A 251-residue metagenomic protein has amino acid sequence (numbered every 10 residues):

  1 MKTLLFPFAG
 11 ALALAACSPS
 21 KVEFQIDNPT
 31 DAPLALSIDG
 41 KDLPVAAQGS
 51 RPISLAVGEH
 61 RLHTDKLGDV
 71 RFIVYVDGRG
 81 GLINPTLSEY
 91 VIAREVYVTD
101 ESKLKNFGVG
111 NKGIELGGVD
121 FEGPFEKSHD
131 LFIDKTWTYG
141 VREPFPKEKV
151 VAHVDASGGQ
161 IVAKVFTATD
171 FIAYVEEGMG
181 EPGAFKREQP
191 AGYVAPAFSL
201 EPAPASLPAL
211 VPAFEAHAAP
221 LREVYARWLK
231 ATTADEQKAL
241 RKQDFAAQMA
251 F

Functional and structural regions predicted by a protein language model:
M1-A15: Sec-dependent bacterial lipoprotein signal peptides
C17-E59, T64-F251: Short loop/turn and low-complexity linker motifs enriched in small/turn-promoting residues
